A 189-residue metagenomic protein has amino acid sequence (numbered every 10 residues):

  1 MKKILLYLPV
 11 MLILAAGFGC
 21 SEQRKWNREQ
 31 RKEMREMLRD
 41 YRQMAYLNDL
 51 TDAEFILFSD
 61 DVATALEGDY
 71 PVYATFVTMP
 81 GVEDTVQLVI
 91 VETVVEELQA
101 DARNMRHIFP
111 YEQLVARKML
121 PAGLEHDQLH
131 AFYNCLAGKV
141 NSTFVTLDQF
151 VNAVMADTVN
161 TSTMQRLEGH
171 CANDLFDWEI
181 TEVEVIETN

Functional and structural regions predicted by a protein language model:
M1-I4: Positively charged n-region of N-terminal signal peptides that target proteins for export
A15-G19: C-terminal motif of bacterial Sec signal peptides marking the signal peptidase cleavage site
S21-Q23: Bacterial signal peptide processing site
L38-Y73: Post-signal-peptide N-terminal segment of Sec-exported extracytoplasmic proteins
E92-N134, N141-F144, F176-E184: Extended amphipathic alpha-helical interaction segments
L167-N189: Short, low-complexity, Pro/Ser/Thr/Gly-rich segments in the mature regions of secreted, periplasmic
